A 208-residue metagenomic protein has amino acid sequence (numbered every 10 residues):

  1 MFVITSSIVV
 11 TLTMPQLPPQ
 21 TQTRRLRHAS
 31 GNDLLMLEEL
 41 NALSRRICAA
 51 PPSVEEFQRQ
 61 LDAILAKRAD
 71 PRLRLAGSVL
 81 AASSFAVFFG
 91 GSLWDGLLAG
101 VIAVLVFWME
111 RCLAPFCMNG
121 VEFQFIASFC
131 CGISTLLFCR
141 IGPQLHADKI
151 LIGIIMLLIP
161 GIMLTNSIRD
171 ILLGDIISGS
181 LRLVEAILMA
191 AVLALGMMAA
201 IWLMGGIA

Functional and structural regions predicted by a protein language model:
M1-L73: Cytosolic regulatory and coupling regions of membrane transport/channel systems
N32, A49, L97, V101 (+2 more regions): Catalytic cores of large soluble enzymes that bind and process phosphate-bearing ligands
R45-C48, D62, F89, L113-A114 (+3 more regions): Signal for well-folded cores of large energy- and translation-related assemblies
E55, D95, A99, I162-N166: Short helix-terminus and kink motifs of transmembrane alpha helices, predominantly at the cytoplasmic interface
E56, A76, A81, P160 (+1 more regions): Juxtamembrane loop-helix boundary motifs flanking transmembrane segments in multi-pass membrane proteins
Q60, I64-L65, L105, M109-C112 (+2 more regions): Hydrophobic alpha-helical segments of integral membrane proteins, encompassing both true transmembrane helices
R68-H146: Core alpha-helical transmembrane segments of integral membrane proteins
R140-A208: Generic detector of multi-pass transmembrane helix bundles and their immediately adjacent loops in polytopic membrane
